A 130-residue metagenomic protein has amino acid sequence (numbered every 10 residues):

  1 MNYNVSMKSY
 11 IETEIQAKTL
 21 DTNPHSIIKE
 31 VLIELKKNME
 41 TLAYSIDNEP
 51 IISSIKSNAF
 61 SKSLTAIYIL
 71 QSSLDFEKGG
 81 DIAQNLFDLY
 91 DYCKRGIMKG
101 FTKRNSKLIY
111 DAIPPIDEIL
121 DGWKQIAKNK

Functional and structural regions predicted by a protein language model:
M1-T65, S72-L74, D81-K99, K103-K130: N-terminal intrinsically disordered, cationic/polar leader segments that include organellar targeting peptides
